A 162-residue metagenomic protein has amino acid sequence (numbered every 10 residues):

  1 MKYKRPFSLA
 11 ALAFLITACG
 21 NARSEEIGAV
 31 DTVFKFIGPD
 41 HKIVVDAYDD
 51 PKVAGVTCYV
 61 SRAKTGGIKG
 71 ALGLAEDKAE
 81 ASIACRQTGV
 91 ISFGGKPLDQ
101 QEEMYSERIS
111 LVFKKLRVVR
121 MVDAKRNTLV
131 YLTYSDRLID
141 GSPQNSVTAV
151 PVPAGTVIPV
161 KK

Functional and structural regions predicted by a protein language model:
M1-L9: Bacterial N-terminal signal peptides that target proteins for export
A10-A11, A22: Cleavable N-terminal signal peptides
L12, P51-K52, K78: Residue-level signal for mature regions of secreted extracellular proteins and peptides
T17-A18: C-terminal motif of bacterial Sec signal peptides marking the signal peptidase cleavage site
A22-G66: N-terminal export/targeting and maturation segments
I43-A47, V56-C58, V118-R120, T128-T133: Broad, structure-driven detector of short, well-ordered beta-strand segments within folded domains
T57-V122: Mature extracytoplasmic domains of secretory-pathway proteins
K125-K162: C-terminal partner/receptor-binding element of secreted or periplasmic proteins
